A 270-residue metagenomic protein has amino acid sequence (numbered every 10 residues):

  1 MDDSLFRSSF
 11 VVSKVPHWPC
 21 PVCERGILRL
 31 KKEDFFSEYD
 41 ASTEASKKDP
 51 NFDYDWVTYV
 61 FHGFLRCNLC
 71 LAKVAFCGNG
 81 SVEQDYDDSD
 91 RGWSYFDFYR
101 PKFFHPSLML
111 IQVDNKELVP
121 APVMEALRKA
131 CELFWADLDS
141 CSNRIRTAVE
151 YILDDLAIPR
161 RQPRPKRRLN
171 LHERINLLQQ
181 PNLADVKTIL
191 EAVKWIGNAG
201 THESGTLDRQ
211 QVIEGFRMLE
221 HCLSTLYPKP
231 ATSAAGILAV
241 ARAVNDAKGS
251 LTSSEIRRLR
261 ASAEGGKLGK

Functional and structural regions predicted by a protein language model:
M1-S9, S42-D53: Short Cys/His-rich Zn2+-coordinating modules
S13-P19, V60-G63: Short metal-coordination and nucleic-acid-contact micro-motifs, chiefly zinc-binding Cys/His arrays
C20-C23, C67-C70: Short cysteine-rich clusters marking metal-coordination/redox-active sites
G26-L30, F76-C77: Short, non-ligating residues that shape and space the ligands of small metal-coordination modules and catalytic
L69, V74-A121: Helix-loop junctions and short alpha-helical segments
S89-D90, F104-P106, D154-W195: Short, charged amphipathic alpha-helical segments flanked by flexible coils
L138-R160: Hydrophobic alpha-helical packing segments in soluble, helical-rich domains
K187-A243: Charge-enriched, short contiguous segments at helix-coil
